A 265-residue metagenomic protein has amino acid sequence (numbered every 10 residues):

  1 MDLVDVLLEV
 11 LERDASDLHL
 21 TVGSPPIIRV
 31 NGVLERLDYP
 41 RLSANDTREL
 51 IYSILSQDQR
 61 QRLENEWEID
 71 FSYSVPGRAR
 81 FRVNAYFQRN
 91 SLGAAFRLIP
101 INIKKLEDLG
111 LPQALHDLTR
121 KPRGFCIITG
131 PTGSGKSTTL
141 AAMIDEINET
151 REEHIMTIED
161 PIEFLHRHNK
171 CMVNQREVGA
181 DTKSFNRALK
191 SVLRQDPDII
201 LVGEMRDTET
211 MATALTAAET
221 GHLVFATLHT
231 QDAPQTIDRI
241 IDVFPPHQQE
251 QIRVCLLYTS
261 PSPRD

Functional and structural regions predicted by a protein language model:
M1-I127, P131, T139: N-terminal "pre-motor" subdomain/linker immediately upstream of P-loop NTPase catalytic cores
L18, V83, L118, D160 (+3 more regions): Residue-level signature of catalytic and energy-coupling elements of molecular machines, predominantly ATP/GTP-dependent
C126, M156, L223-T227: Short hydrophobic alpha-helical runs that function as membrane-insertion/retention elements
G135: Conserved glycine(s) of the Walker
D145-Q195, T236-F244: P-loop NTPase switch/communication element
L193, P197-L257: Conserved P-loop NTPase nucleotide-binding/switch module
Y258-D265: Conserved small/polar residues in nucleotide/adenosyl-binding loops
